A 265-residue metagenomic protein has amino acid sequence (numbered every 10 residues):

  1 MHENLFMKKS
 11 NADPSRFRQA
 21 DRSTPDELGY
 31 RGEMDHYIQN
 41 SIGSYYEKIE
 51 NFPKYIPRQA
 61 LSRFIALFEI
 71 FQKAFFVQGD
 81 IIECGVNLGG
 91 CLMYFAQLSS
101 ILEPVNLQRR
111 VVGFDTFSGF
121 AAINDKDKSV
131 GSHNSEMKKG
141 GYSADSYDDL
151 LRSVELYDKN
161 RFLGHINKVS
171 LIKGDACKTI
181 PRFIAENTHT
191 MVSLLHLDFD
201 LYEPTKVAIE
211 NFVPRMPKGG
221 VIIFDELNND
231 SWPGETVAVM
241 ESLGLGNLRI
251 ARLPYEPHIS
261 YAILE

Functional and structural regions predicted by a protein language model:
H2-G32: N-terminal auxiliary segments of SAM/dcSAM-dependent transferases
F6, E27, R31-R58, F75 (+1 more regions): S-adenosylmethionine/decaboxylated-SAM
A66-V77: Conserved alpha-helix/loop element of class I SAM-dependent methyltransferases that forms part of the SAM/SAH-binding
